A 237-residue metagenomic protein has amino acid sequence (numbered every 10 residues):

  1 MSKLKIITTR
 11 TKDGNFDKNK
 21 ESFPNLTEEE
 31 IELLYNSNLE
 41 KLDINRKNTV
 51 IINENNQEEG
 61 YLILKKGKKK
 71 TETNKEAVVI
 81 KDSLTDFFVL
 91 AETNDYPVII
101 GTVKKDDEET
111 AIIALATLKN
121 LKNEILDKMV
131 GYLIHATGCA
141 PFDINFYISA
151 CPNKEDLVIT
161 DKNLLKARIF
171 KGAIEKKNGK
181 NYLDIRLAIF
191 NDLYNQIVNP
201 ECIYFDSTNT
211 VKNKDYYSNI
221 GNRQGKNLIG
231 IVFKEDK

Functional and structural regions predicted by a protein language model:
S2, D43, E155-K237: C-terminal accessory segment of soluble enzyme catalytic cores
L4-I6, K47-T49, P141-N145, E201-I203: Residue-level recognition of the N-termini of beta-strands and the immediately preceding loop/turn
K5-T11, T110-L115: Active-site-proximal beta-strand elements of phosphoester/diester hydrolases
T8-R46: Intrinsically disordered, low-complexity, positively charged segments
K18-T27, I112-K119, K171-N178: Short histidine-centered catalytic/ligand-binding loop motif
E30-N38, N123-A136, I185-D192: Short, well-ordered amphipathic alpha-helical segments that serve as non-catalytic structural scaffolds within diverse
E40-L118, S207-Y216: Phosphate-centric recognition/catalysis
V79-V158, D236: Active-site beta-strand/loop microenvironment that shapes enzyme catalytic pockets
